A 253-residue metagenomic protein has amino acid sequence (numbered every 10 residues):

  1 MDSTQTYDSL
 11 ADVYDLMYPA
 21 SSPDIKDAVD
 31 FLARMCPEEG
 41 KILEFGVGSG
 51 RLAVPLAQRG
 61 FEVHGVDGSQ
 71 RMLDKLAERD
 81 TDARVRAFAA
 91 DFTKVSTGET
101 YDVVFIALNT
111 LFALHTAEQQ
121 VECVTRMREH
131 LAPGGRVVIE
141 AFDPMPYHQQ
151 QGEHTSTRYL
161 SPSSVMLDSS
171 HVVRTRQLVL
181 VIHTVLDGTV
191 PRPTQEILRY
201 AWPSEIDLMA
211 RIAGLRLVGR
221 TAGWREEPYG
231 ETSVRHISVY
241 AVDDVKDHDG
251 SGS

Functional and structural regions predicted by a protein language model:
M1-E39: Conserved class I S-adenosyl-L-methionine
G46-G48: Class I SAM-dependent methyltransferase "Motif I" SAM/SAH-binding loop
G50-K94: Class I SAM-dependent methyltransferase SAM/SAH-binding core
S96-V103: A short acidic, Gly/Pro-enriched loop at the edge of an enzyme's catalytic core that lines a small-molecule cofactor
F105-A107: A conserved beta-strand element that flanks and buttresses the S-adenosyl-L-methionine
V121-P133: A short glycine-rich, Lys/Arg-flanked "PGG" loop and its adjoining helix->strand segment in the class I
V138-L208: SAM-dependent methyltransferase
P203-S253: C-terminal lobe and adjacent flexible extensions of AdoMet/dcAdoMet transferase-like proteins
